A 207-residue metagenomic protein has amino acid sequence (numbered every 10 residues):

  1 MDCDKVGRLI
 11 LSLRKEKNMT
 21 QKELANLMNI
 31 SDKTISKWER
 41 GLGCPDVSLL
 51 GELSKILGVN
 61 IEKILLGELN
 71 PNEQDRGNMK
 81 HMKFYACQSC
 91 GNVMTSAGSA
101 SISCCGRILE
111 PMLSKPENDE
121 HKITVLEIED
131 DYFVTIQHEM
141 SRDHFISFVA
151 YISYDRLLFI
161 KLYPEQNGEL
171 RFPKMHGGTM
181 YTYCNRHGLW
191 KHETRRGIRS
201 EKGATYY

Functional and structural regions predicted by a protein language model:
M1-E16: A short, Lys/Arg-rich alpha-helix, primarily the initiator
N18-S36: Short alpha-helical DNA-recognition segment
S48-K63: DNA major-groove recognition helix of helix-turn-helix/homeodomain DNA-binding modules
G67-V93: Short, charged recognition helix plus adjacent turn of helix-turn-helix-like nucleic-acid-binding domains
C87-C90, I102-C104, C184: Short cysteine-rich clusters marking metal-coordination/redox-active sites
G98-P111: Cysteine-rich micro-motifs
G188-R199: Edge beta-strands of extracellular beta-sandwich domains
